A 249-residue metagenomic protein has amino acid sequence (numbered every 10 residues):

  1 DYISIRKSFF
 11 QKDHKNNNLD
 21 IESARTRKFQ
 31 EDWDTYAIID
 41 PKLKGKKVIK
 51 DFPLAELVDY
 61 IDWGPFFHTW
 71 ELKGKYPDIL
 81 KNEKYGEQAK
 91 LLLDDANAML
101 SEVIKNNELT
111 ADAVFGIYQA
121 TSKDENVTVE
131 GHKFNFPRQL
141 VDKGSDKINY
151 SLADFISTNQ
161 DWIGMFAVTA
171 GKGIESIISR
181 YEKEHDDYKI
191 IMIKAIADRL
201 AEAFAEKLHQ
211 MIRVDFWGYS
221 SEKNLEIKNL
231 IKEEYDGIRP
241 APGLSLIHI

Functional and structural regions predicted by a protein language model:
D1-I191, A195, F216: Active-site loops and adjacent core secondary-structure elements that bind or stabilize anionic groups
A201-V214: Charged, low-complexity helical/coil segments in non-catalytic cytosolic or luminal regions
M211-K223: Short acidic alpha-helical/loop segments enriched in Asp/Glu that coordinate divalent cations
K223-E233: Generic long, charged, amphipathic alpha-helical segments
K232-L244: Aromatic/basic-lined ligand-recognition segments that form π-stacking hydrophobic pockets flanked by Lys/Arg to engage
I247-I249: Conserved small/polar residues in nucleotide/adenosyl-binding loops
